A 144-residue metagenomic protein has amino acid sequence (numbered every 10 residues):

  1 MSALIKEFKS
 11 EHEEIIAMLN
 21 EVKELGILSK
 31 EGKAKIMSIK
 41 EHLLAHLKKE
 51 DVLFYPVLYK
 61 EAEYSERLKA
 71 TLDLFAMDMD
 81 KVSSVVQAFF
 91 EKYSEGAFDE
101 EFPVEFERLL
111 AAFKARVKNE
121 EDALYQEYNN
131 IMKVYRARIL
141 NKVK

Functional and structural regions predicted by a protein language model:
M1-K144: Small-residue-biased structural context
